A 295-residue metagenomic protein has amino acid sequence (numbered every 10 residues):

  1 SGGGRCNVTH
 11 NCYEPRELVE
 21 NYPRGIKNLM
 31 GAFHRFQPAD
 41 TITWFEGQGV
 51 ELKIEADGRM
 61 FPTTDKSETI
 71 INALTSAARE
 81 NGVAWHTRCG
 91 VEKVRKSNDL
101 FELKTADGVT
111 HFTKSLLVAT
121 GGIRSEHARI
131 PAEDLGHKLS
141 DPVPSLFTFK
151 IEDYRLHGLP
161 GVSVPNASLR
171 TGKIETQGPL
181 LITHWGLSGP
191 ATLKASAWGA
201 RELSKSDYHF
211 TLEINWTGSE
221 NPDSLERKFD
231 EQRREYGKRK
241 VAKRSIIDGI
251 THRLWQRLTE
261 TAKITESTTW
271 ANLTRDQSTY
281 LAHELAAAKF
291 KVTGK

Functional and structural regions predicted by a protein language model:
G2-A84: Conserved N-terminal/central alpha/beta ligand/cofactor-binding core
Y13-E17, H34, T41-G58, E102-A106 (+2 more regions): Residue-level recognition of phosphate/Mg2+-coordinating polar/acidic sites in nucleotide-handling active sites
N81-H86, G108-F112: Glycine-rich phosphate-binding loop signature in dinucleotide/nucleotide-binding domains
W85-C89, D141-V143: Short loop/edge segments at beta-strand edges and connector loops that shape dinucleotide/nucleotide cofactor-binding
T87-F101: A conserved short coil-to-beta-strand element within the FAD-binding core of flavoproteins
V91-E92, L103, T110-I123, P131-E133 (+1 more regions): Short hydrophobic core segments
S115-H157: Glycine-rich loop(s) and the adjacent beta-strand/alpha-helix scaffold that form part
K150-L180: Acidic, Ser/Thr/Pro-rich intrinsically disordered regulatory segments
